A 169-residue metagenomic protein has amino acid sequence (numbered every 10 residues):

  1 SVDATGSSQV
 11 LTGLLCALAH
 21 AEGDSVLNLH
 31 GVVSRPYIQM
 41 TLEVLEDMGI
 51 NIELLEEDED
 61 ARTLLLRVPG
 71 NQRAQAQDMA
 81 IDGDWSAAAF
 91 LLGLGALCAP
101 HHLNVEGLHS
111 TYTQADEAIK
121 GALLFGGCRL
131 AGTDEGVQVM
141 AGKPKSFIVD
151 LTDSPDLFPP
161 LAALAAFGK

Functional and structural regions predicted by a protein language model:
S1-K169: Short, structured segments at the rim of ligand-binding sites
